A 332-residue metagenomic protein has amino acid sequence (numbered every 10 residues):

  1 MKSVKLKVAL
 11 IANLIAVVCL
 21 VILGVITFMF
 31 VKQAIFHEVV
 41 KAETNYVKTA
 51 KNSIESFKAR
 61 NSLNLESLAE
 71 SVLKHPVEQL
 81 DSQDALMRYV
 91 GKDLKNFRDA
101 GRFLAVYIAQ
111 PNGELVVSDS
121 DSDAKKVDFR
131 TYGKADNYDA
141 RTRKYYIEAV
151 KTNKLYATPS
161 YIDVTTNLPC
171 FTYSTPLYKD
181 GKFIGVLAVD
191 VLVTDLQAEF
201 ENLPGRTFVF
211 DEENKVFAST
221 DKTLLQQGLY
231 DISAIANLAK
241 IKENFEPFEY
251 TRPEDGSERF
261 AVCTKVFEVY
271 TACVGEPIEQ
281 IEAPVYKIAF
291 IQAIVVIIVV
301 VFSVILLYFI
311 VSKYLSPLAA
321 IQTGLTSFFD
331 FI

Functional and structural regions predicted by a protein language model:
K2-H37, K41, A293-I298: Extreme N-terminal signal-anchor transmembrane helix of membrane signaling/transducer proteins, especially in bacteria
A9, T27-F57, N61, E78-S82 (+7 more regions): Juxtamembrane interface helices immediately C-terminal to a transmembrane segment
N13, V17, V209, T271-T323 (+1 more regions): Cytoplasm-proximal transmembrane signaling helix
K41-T49, F57-K154: Extracytoplasmic/periplasmic sensory segments of membrane signal-transduction proteins
L86-R102, K182, V186-L225: Solvent-exposed, extracytoplasmic
D99, S118-V191, L196-E199, R252: Extracytoplasmic/periplasmic ligand-binding sensor regions of membrane-associated signaling proteins
E213, K222-T223, L229-I291: Extracellular/periplasmic juxtamembrane segments that couple receptor/chemosensory ectodomains to their
